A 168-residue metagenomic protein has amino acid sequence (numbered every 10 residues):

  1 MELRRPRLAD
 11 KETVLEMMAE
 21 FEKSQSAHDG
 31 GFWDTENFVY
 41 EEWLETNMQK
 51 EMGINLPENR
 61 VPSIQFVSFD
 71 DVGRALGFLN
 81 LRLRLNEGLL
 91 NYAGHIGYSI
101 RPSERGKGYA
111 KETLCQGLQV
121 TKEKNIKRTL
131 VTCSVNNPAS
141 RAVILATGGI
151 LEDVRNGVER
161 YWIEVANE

Functional and structural regions predicted by a protein language model:
M1-H95, N156-E168: GNAT-family acyltransferases
E2, G97, L130-T132: Short aromatic/hydrophobic contact patches that present stacked aromatics for nucleic-acid/ligand binding
G73, G88, R105-G106, N136: Glycine-/small-residue-rich active-site loops that bind phosphorylated ligands and cofactors
G97-I100, G106-E123, R141-A146: Conserved acetyl-CoA-binding loop-helix of GNAT-fold acetyltransferases
T121-T132: Conserved GNAT acetyl-CoA-binding A-motif
V131-R141: Conserved beta-strand-loop-alpha-helix junction that forms the acyl-donor binding cleft
T132, L145, I150-I163: Conserved catalytic-core motifs of GNAT/GCN5-like acyltransferases
